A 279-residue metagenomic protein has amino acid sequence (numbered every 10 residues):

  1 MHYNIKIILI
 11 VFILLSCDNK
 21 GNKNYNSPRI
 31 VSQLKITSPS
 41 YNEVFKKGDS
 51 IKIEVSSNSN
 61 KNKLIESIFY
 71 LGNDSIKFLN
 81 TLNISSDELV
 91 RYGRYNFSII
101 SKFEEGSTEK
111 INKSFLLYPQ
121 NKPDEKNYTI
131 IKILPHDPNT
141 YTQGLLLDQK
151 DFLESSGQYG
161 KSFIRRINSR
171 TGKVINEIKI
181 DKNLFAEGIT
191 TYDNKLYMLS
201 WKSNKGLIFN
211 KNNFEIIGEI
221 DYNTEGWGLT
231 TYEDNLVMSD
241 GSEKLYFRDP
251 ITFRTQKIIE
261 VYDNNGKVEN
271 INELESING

Functional and structural regions predicted by a protein language model:
I13-S16: C-terminal motif of bacterial Sec signal peptides marking the signal peptidase cleavage site
D18-K46, S56: Short, compositionally biased P/S/T/A/G/V-rich stretches that sit at domain boundaries
S86-R94: Surface-exposed, short loops/turns at beta-strand junctions within beta-sandwich domains
Y118-N139, S169-I175: A short helix->beta-strand "capping" segment at the edge of beta-propeller domains
T129-P135, K173-K179, F214-I220, K257-G266: A short beta-strand motif characteristic of beta-propeller blades
P138-Q149, K182-Y192, Y222-D234, G266-G279: Beta-rich, blade/repeat-based domains predominating in secreted/periplasmic proteins but also intracellular
E154-Y159, Y197-S203, M238-S242, N278-G279: Conserved beta-strand positions in repeat-built beta-propeller and related beta-rich domains
I167-G172, N210-F214, P250-F253: Short loop/turn segments that connect beta-strands within beta-propeller blades
